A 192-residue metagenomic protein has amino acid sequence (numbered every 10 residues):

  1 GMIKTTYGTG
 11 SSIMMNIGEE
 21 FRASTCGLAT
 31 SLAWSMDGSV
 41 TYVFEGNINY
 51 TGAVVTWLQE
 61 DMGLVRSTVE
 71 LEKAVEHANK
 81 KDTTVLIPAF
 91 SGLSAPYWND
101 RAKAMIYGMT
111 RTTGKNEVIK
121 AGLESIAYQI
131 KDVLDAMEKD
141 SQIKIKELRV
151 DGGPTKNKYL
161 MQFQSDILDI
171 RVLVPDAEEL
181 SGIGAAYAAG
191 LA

Functional and structural regions predicted by a protein language model:
G1-D151, T155-A192: Active-site core segments that coordinate phosphate-bearing ligands/cofactors across diverse enzyme families
